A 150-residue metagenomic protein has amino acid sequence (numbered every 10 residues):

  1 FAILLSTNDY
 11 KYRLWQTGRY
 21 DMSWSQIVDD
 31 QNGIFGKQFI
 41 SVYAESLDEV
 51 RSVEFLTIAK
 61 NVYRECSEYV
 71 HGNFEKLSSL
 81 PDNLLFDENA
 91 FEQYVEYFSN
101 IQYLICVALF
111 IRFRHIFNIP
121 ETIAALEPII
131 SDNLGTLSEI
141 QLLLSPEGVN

Functional and structural regions predicted by a protein language model:
F1-N150: A cross-kingdom marker of C-terminal helix-rich interaction/assembly modules
